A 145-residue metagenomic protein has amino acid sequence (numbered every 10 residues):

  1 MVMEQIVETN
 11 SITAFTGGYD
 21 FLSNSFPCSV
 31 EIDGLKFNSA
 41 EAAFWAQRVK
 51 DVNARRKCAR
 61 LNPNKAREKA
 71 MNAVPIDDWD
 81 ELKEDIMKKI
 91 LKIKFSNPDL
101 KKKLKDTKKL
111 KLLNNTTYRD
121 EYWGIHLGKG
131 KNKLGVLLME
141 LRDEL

Functional and structural regions predicted by a protein language model:
V2-L145: Charged, low-complexity intrinsically disordered segments
